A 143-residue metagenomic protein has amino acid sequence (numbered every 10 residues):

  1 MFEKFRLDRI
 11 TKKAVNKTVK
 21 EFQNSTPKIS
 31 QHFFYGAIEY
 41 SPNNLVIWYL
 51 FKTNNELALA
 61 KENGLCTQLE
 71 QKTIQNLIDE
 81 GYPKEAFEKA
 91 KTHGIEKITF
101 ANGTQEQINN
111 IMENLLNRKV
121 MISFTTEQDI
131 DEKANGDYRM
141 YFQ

Functional and structural regions predicted by a protein language model:
M1-K17: N-terminal presequence-like segments and adjacent domain-start helices
K12-K20, E70-I78, A101, Q105-N109: Generic solvent-exposed, charged/amphipathic alpha-helical segments that serve as macromolecular interface scaffolds
V19-Q31, E80-A86, I111-L116: Short secondary-structure junctions
N24-K52: Short edge beta-strands and adjacent turn/loop segments
G36-Y40, K52-N54, F124-E132: Short, internal active-site loops enriched in acidic
W48-T67: A short interface-forming secondary-structure element
E62, C66-K89: Mid-chain, well-packed structural core segment of small domains
E85-Q143: Polar/charged, Gly/Pro-rich intrinsically disordered segments
